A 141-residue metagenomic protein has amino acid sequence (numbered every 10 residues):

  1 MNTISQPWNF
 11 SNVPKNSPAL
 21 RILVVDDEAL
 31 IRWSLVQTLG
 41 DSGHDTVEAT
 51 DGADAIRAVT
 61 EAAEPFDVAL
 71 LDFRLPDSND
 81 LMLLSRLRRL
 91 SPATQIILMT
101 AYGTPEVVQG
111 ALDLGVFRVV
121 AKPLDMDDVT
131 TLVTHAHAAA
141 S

Functional and structural regions predicted by a protein language model:
M1-L23, A29, V36, D127-S141: Non-catalytic signal-transmission and effector/linker regions of two-component phosphorelay proteins
A29-V47, L114: Two-component/phosphorelay signaling modules centered on CheY-like receiver
E48-V68: Acidic, metal-coordinating helix/loop segments flanking the phosphotransfer/catalytic sites of two-component signaling
D51, N79-M82: Acidic catalytic/metal-coordinating carboxylates
R57, L81-A93: Short amphipathic alpha-helix used as the core "switch/output" element in two-component signaling
F73-R74: The short loop immediately C-terminal to the conserved phospho-acceptor aspartate in CheY-like receiver
M82, G103-R118: Alpha4 helix (beta4-alpha4-beta5 surface) of REC/receiver domains from two-component response regulators
